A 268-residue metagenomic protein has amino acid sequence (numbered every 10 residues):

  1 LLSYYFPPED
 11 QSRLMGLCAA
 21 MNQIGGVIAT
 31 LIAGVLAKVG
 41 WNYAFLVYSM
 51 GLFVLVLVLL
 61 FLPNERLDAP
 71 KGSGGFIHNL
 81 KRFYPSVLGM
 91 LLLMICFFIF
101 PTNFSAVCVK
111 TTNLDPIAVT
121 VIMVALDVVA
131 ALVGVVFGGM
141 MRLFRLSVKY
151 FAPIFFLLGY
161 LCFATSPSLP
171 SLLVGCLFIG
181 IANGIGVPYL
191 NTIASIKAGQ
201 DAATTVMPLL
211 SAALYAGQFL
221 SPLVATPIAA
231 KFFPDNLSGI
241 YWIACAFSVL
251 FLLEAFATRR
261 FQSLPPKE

Functional and structural regions predicted by a protein language model:
L1-F6, I185-G199: Intracellular juxtamembrane helix-capping segments at the cytosolic ends of symmetry-related transmembrane helices
L1-N22: Cytoplasmic helix-loop-helix junction between adjacent transmembrane helices in 12-TM secondary transporters
F45-L60, G239-F256: Symmetry-related core transmembrane helices of the 12-TM Major Facilitator Superfamily/SLC fold
L62-V87: Juxtamembrane intracellular "pre-TM" segments in multi-pass secondary transporters
F83-V124: Extracytoplasmic gate region of multi-pass secondary transporters
V133-R145, A229: Helix-to-loop junctions at the C-terminal end of transmembrane segments in multipass secondary transporters
R145-L190: C-terminal transmembrane helical hairpin of 12-TM major facilitator-type secondary transporters
K197-P234: A late C-terminal transmembrane helix in Major Facilitator Superfamily
